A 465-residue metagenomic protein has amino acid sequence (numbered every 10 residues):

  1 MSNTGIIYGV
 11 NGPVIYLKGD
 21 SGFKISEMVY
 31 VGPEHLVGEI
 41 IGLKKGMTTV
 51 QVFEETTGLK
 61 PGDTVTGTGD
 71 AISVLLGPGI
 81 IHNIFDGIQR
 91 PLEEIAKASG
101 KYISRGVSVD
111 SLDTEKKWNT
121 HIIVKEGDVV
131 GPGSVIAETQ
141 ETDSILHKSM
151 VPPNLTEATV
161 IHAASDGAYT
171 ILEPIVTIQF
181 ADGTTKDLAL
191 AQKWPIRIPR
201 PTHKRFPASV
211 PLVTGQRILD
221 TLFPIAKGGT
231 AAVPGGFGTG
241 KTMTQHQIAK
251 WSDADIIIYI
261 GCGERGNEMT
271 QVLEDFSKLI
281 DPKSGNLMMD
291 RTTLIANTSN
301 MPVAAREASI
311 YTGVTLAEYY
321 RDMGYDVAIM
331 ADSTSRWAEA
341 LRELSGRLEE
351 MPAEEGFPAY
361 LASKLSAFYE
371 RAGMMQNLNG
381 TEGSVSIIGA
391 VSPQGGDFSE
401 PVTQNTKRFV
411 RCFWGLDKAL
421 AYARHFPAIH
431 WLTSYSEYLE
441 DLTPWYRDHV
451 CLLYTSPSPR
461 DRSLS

Functional and structural regions predicted by a protein language model:
M1-A96, K101-S104: N-terminal accessory targeting/assembly segments
L17, V50, L59, L112 (+2 more regions): Short beta-strand segments of a lipoyl-like beta-sandwich/carrier module
A98-N119, E173, T177-G229, G285-T298: P-loop NTPase nucleotide-binding/switch module
A208-S209, I258-C262, T293-A308, R347-A362 (+1 more regions): Flexible beta-alpha connector loops of hexameric P-loop NTPases
G240-M243, I248, A254, C262 (+2 more regions): Conserved P-loop NTPase nucleotide-binding/switch module
G266-L316, M351: Nucleotide-state-sensitive switch-loop elements of NTP-binding domains
Y454-D461: Conserved small/polar residues in nucleotide/adenosyl-binding loops
